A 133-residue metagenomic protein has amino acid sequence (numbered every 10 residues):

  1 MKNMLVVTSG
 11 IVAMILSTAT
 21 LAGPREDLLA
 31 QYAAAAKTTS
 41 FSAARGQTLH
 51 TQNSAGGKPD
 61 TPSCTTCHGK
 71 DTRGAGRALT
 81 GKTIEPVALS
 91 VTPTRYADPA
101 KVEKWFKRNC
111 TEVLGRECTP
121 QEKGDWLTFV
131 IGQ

Functional and structural regions predicted by a protein language model:
M1-T8: Bacterial N-terminal signal peptides that target proteins for export
T8-I15: Bacterial N-terminal signal peptides
S17-A19: N-terminal signal peptide c-region/cleavage motif recognized by signal peptidases
G23-K58: Electrostatic cytochrome c docking/interface patches
T61-D71, W126: The canonical Cys-X-X-Cys-His
G76-T83: Short cysteine/histidine-rich zinc-coordinating motifs and their immediately flanking basic loops
E85-A100: Short microdomains enriched in Cys/His and/or Lys/Arg
E103-Q133: C-terminal capping alpha-helices of c-type cytochrome domains
